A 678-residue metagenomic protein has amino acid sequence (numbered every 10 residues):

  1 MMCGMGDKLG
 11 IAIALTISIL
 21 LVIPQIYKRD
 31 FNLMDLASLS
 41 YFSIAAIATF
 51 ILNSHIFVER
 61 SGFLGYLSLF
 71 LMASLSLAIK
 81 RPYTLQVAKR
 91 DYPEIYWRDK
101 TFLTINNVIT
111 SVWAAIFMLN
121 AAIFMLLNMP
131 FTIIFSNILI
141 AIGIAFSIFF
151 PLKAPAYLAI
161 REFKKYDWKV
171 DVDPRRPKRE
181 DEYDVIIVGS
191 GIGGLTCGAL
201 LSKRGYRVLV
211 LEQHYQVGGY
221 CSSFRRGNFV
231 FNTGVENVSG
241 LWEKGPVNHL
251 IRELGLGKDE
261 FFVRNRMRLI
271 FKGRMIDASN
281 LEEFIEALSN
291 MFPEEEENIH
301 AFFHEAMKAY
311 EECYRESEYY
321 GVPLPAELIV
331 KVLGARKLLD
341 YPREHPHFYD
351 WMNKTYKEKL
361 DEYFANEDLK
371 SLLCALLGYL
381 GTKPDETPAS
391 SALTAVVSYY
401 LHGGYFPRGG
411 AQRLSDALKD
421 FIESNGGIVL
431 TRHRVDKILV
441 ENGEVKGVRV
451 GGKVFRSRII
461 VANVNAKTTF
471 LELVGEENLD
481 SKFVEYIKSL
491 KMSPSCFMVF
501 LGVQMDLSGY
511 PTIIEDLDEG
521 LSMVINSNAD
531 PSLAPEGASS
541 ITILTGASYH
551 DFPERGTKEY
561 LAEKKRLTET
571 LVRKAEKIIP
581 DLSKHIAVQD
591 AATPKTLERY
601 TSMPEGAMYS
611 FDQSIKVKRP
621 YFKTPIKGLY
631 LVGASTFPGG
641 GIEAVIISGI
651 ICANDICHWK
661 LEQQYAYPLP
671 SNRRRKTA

Functional and structural regions predicted by a protein language model:
N32-S43, E59-Y66: Cytoplasmic-side transmembrane-helix entry/capping segments in multi-pass membrane proteins
P151-V185, K203-R204, S614-K616, Y667-P668 (+1 more regions): Extreme N-terminal leader/targeting segments of oxidoreductases
P177-G321, F611: N-terminal glycine-rich phosphate/pyrophosphate-binding loop and immediately adjacent elements
K272-T387: Rossmann-like flavin
N366-K383, G520-V524, K577-P638: A glycine-rich dinucleotide-binding beta-alpha-beta segment and adjacent secondary-structure elements that constitute
L393-V445, V450-G451: Helical element adjacent to the flavin cofactor pocket in flavoenzyme catalytic cores
F406, R434-E536, N672-R674: Mid-domain catalytic core of redox enzymes that form a hydrophobic substrate pocket/lid adjacent to a catalytic redox
G502-K595: C-terminal segments that line or cap access tunnels to active or ligand-binding sites in enzymes and enzyme-associated
